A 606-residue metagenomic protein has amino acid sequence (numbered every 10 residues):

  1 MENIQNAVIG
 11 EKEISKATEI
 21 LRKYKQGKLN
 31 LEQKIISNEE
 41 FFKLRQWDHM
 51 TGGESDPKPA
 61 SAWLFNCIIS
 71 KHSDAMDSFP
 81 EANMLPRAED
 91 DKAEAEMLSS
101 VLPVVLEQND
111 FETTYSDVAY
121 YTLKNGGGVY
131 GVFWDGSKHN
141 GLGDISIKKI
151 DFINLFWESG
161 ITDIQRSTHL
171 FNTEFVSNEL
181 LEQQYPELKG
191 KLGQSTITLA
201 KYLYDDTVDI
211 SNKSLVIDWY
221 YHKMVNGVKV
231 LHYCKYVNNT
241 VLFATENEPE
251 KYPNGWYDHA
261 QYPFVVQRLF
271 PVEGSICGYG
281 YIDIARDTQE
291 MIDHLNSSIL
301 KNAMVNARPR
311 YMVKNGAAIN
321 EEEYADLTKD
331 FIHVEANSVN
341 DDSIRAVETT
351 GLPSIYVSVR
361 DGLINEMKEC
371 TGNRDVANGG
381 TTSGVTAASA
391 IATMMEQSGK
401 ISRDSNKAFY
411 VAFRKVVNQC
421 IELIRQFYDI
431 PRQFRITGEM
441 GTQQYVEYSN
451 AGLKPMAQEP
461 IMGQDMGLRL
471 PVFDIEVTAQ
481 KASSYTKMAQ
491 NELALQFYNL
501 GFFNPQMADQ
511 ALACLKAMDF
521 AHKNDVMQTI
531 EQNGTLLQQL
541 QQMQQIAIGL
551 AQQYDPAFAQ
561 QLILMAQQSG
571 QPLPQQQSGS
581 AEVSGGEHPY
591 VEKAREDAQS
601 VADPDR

Functional and structural regions predicted by a protein language model:
M1-G52, T122, Y130, H139-N140 (+5 more regions): C-terminal anchoring/interaction modules
M1-P253, A307, E323, G351 (+5 more regions): Extended, helix-rich architectural segments
A88-A95, L192-T196, P253-W256, F270-G274 (+3 more regions): A broad, low-specificity signal for short, low-complexity segments enriched in glycine/proline and polar/charged
V104, E158, F264, T529-Q532: Generic detector of bulky aromatic hydrophobic side chains
I217-H222, V228-V230, L242-A244, K251-N254 (+3 more regions): Sequence/fold signature of self-assembling virion shell proteins
Y236, W256-D258, P263, A325-D326 (+1 more regions): Residue-level "hotspot" positions that anchor or transmit function at local structural transition points
